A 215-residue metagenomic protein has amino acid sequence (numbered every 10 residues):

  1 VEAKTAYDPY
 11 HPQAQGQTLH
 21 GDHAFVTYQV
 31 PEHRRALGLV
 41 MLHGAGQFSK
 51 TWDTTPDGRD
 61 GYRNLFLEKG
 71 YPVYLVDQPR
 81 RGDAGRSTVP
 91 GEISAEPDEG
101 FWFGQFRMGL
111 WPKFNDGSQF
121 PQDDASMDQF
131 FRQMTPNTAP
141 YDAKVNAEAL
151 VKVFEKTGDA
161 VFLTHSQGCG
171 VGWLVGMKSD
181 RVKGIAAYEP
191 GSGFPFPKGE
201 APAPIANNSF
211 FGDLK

Functional and structural regions predicted by a protein language model:
V1-R34: N-terminal cap/lid segment of alpha/beta-hydrolase-fold proteins
A36-G44: Short beta-strand element of the alpha/beta-hydrolase
H43-T55: Active-site glycine-rich loops that stabilize anionic/oxyanionic intermediates across multiple enzyme folds
R59-R86: Conserved alpha/beta-hydrolase
A139-V161: Conserved acidic catalytic loop of the alpha/beta-hydrolase fold
F162-L163, I185: Conserved alpha/beta-hydrolase fold motif
L163-G172: Gly/Ala-rich beta-loop-alpha elbow adjacent to hydrolase catalytic centers
P190-K215: The feature captures the conserved acid-bearing segment of alpha/beta-hydrolase catalytic domains
